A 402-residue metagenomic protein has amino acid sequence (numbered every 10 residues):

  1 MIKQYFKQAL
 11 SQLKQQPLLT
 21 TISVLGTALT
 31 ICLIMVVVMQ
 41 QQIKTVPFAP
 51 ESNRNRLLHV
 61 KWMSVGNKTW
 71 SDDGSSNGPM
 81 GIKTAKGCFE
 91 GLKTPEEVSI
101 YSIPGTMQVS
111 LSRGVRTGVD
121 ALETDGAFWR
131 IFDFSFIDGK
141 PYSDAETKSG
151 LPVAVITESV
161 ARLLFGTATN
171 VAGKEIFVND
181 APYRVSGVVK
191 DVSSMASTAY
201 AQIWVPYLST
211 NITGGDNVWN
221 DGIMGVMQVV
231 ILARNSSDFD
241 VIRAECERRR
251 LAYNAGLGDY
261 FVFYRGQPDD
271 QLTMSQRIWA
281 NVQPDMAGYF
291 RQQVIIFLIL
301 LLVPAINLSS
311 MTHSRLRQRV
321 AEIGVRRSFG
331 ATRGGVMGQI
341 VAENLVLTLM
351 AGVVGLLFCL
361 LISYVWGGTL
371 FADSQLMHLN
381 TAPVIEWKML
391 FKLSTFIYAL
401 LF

Functional and structural regions predicted by a protein language model:
Y5-K14, A85-C88: A short amphipathic helical element positioned immediately N-terminal to and/or at the very start of a transmembrane
Q15-K44, Q283-A321, L349: Hydrophobic alpha-helical transmembrane segments of multi-pass inner-membrane transport and secretion
L18-L29, A321-G367, S394-Y398: Transmembrane alpha-helical interface segments in multi-pass membrane proteins
V37-Q108, I223-Q228, L376-N380, V384: Membrane-proximal extracellular/periplasmic loop immediately following the first transmembrane helix
G78-P141, D259-Y260: Short amphipathic beta-strand/extended segments in non-transmembrane regions
A127-P141, P152-Q283: Mid-to-C-terminal secondary-structure elements that act as membrane-proximal/extracytoplasmic interface segments
Q271-T273, V365-T381: Peri-membrane helix termini and adjoining interfacial loops of integral membrane proteins
Q375-F402: Hydrophobic alpha-helical transmembrane segments of polytopic membrane proteins
